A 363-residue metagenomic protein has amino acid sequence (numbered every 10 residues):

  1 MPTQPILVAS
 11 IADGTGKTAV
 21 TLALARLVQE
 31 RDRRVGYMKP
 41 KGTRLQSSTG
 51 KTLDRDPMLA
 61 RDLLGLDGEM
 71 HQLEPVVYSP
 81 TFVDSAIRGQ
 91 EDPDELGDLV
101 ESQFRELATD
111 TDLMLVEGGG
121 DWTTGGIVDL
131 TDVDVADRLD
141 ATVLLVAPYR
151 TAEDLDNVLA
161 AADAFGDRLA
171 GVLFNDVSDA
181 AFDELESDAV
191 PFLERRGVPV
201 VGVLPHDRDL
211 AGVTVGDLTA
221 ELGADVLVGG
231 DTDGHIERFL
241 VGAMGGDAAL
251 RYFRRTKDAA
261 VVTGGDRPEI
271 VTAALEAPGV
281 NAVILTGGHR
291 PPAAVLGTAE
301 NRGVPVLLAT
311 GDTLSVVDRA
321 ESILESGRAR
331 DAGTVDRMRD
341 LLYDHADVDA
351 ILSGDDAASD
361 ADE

Functional and structural regions predicted by a protein language model:
M1-T3, E363: Terminal disorder- and signal-encoded targeting elements
P5-L7, R34-G36, M58, M70-H71 (+8 more regions): Structural motif
P5-T15, A19-E106, A181-D183, A189-R195: N-terminal phosphate/diphosphate-binding loop that engages ATP/GTP or pyrophosphate donors across diverse enzyme folds
P5-V8, D98-G118, V241-G245, A249-R254 (+1 more regions): P-loop NTP-binding module
S10-A12, L24, P40-K41, R55-D56 (+11 more regions): Fold-independent oxyanion-binding glycine-rich loops and adjacent beta-strand/coil segments at enzyme active sites
V83-V128, V133-D137: Phosphate-binding/switch loop-helix module in NTP-utilizing enzymes
G120-G202, D266-G303, L307-I323, G327-A329: Conserved catalytic-core segment of NTP-binding enzymes
G171, N175-V271, L275, R328-E363: C-terminal accessory "lid"/substrate-recognition subdomains
